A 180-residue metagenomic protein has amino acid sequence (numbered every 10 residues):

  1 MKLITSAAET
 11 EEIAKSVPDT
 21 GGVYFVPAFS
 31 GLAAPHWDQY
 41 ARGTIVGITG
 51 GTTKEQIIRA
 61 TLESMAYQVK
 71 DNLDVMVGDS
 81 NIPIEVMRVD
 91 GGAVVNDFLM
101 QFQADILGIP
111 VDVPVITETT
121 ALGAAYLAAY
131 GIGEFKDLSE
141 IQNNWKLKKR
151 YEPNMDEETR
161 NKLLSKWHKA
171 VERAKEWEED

Functional and structural regions predicted by a protein language model:
M1-D90, V94-D180: Active-site core segments that coordinate phosphate-bearing ligands/cofactors across diverse enzyme families
